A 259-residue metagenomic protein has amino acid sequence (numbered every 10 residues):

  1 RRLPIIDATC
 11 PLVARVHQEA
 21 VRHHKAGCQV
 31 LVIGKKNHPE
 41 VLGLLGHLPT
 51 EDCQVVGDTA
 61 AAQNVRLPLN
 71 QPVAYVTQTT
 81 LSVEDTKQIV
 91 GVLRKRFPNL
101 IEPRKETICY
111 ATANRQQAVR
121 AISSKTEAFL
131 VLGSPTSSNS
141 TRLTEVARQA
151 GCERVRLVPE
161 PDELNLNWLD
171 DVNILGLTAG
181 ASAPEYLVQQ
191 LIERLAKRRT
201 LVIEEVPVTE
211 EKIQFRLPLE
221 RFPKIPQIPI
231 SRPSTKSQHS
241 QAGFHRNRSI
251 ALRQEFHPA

Functional and structural regions predicted by a protein language model:
R1-A179, E185-Y186, Q190-A259: The feature marks the mature, well-folded catalytic cores of soluble enzymes
